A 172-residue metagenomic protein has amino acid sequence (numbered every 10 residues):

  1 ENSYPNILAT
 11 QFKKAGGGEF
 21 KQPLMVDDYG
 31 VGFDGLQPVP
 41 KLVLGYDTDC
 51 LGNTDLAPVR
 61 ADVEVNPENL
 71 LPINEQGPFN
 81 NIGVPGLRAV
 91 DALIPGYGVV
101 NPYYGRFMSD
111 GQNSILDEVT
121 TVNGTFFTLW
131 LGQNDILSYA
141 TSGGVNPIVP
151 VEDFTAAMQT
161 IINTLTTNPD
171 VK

Functional and structural regions predicted by a protein language model:
N2-A156: Conserved SGNH/GDSL esterase-like catalytic core that processes O-acyl groups on lipids and polysaccharides
N168-K172: A short helix->loop->beta-strand "cap" motif at the edges of active sites that frequently abuts
